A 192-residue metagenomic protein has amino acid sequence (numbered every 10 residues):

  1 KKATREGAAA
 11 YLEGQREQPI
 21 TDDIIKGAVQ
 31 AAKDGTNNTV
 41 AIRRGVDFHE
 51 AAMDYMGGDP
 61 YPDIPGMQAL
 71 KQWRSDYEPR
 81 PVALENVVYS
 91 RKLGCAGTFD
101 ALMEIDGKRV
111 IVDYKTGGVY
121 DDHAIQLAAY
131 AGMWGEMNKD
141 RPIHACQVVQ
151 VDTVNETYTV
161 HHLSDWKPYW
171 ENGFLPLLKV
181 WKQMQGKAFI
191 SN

Functional and structural regions predicted by a protein language model:
K1-A96: Metal-dependent nuclease catalytic cores that hydrolyze phosphodiester bonds in DNA/RNA, characterized by
P62-P65, N86-S191: Nucleic-acid nuclease catalytic cores
